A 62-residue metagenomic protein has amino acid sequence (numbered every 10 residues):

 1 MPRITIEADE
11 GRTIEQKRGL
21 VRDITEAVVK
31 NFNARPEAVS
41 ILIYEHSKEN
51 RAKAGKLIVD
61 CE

Functional and structural regions predicted by a protein language model:
P2-E62: A domain-level signal for the structural core that forms small-molecule/cofactor-binding pockets and catalytic centers
